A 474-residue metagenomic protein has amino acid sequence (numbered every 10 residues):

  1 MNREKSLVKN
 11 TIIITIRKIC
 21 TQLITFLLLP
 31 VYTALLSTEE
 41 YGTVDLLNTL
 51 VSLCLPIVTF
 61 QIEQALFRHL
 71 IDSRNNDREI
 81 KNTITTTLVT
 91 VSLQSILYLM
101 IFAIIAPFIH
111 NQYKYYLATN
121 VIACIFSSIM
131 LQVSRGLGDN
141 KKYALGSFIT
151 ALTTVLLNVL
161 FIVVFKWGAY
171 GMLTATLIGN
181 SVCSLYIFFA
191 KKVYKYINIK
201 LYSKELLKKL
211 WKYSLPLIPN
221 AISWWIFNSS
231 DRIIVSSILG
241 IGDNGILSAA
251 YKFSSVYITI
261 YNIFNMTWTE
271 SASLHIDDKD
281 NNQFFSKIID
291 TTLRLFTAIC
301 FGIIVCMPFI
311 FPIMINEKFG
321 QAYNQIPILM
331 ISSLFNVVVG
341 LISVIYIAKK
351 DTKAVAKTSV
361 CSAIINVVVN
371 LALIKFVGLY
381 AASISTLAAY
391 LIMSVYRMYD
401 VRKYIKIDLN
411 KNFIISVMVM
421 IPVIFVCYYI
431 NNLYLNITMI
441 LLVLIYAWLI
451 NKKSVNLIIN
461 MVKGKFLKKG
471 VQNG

Functional and structural regions predicted by a protein language model:
M1-R3, L7, Y115, A169 (+6 more regions): Interhelical loop/hinge segments that connect adjacent transmembrane helices in multipass membrane
N10-T25, T150, A175-I187, K191 (+3 more regions): Transmembrane helical elements of multi-pass membrane transporters/channels
L29, V58-N75, A250, S254-D290 (+1 more regions): Helix-loop junctions and terminal segments of transmembrane helices in multi-pass membrane transport/translocation
P30, Y41-T59, P216, D231-I233 (+3 more regions): Alpha-helical transmembrane segments of polytopic membrane transporters and translocases
T33-T43, F108, Q112-Y115, L137-L145 (+5 more regions): Membrane-interface helix-loop junctions in multi-pass transport and translocation proteins
V58-T59, Q64, T85-N111, Y115-Y116 (+5 more regions): Alpha-helical transmembrane segments of multi-pass membrane transport and lipid-handling proteins
V89-A221, S229: Hydrophobic transmembrane helix module of multi-pass membrane transport proteins
Y428-G474: Membrane-proximal transmembrane or re-entrant/amphipathic helices at the cytosolic face
